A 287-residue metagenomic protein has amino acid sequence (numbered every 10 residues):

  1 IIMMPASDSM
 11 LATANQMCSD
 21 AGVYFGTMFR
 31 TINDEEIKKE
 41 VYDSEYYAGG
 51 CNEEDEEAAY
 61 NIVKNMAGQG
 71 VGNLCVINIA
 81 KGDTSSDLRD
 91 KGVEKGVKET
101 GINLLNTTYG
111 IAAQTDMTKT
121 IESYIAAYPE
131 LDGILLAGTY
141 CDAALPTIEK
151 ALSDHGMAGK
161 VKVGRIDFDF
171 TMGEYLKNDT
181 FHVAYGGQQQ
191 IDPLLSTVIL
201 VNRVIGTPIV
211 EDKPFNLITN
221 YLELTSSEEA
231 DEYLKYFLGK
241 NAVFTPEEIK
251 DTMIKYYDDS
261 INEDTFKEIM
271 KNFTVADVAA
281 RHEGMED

Functional and structural regions predicted by a protein language model:
I1-M4, Y24-F29, A48-G50, N73-N78 (+4 more regions): Structural recognition of the beta-strand scaffold that forms the well-ordered cores of secreted hydrolase catalytic
I1-V23, V93, I111-Y175, P193 (+1 more regions): Hydrophobic alpha-helical
Q16-E56, F170-G173: Flexible loop/hinge segments that line or gate small-molecule binding clefts
D34-E36, T84, Q114: Generic structural signal for helix capping and beta-alpha/helix-loop junctions
I37-N65, N178-Q190: Short beta-strand elements at the ligand-binding edges of bilobed clamshell
A48-T107, L200-L234: An alpha-beta-alpha
T100, L195-D287: Hinge/cleft segment of the Venus flytrap/periplasmic-binding protein
